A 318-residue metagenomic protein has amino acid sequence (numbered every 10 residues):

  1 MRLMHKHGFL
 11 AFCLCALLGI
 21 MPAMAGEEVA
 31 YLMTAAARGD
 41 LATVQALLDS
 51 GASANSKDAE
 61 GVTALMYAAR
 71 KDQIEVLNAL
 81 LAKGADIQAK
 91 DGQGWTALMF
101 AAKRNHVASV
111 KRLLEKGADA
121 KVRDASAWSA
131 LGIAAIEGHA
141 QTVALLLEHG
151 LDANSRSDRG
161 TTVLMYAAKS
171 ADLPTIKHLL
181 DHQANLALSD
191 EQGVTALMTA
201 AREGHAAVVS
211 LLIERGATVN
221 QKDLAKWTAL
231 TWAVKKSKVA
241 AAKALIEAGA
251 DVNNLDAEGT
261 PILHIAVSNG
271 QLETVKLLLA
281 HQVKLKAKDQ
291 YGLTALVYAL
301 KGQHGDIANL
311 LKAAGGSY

Functional and structural regions predicted by a protein language model:
R2, M24-Y31, R215, A248 (+3 more regions): Ankyrin-repeat-protein effector appendages
A11-I20: Bacterial N-terminal signal peptides
T34-G39, Y67-Q73, F100-H106, I133-H139 (+5 more regions): Ankyrin repeat A-helix N-terminal signature
D40-L48, Q73-L81, H106-L114, H139-L147 (+5 more regions): Ankyrin repeat structural motif
A52, A85, A118, L151 (+5 more regions): Ankyrin-repeat C-terminal turn/loop position
